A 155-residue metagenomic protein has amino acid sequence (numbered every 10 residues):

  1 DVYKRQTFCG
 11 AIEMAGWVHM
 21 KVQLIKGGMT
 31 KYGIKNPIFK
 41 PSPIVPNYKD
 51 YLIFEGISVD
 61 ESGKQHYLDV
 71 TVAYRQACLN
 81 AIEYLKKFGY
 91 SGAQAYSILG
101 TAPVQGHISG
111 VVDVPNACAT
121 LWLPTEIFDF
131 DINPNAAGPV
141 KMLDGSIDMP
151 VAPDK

Functional and structural regions predicted by a protein language model:
V2-Y3: Short, small-residue-biased leader/transition segments that mark boundaries at the very start of proteins
A15-V22: Long, compositionally biased low-complexity segments
V22-G28, G56, D60, V70: Extended, acidic-biased charged interface segments
I38-L68, L79: Extended amphipathic ligand-handling, pore-lining, and cofactor/metal-binding catalytic surfaces
Q65-A102, G106, P139-K155: Alpha/propeptide regions of enzymes that mature by internal proteolysis
D113-M142: Long, compositionally biased
